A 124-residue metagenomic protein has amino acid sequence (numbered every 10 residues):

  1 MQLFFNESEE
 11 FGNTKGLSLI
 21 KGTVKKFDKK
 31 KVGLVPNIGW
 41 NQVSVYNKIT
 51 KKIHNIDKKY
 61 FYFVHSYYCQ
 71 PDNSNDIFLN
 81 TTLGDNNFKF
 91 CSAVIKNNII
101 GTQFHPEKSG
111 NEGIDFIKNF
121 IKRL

Functional and structural regions predicted by a protein language model:
M1-I38, K118: Cysteine-nucleophile active-site neighborhood
N6-S8, S66, S109: Short linear Ser/Thr-Pro motifs
K15, S74, E112-D115: Generic recognition of short, well-ordered alpha-helical segments
V35, W40, I53, Q103-K108: Phosphate-binding/catalytic loops
G39-A93: Catalytic beta-strand/loop cores that center a nucleophilic Ser/Cys/Thr and support acyl-enzyme chemistry
I99-L124: Acyltransferase
